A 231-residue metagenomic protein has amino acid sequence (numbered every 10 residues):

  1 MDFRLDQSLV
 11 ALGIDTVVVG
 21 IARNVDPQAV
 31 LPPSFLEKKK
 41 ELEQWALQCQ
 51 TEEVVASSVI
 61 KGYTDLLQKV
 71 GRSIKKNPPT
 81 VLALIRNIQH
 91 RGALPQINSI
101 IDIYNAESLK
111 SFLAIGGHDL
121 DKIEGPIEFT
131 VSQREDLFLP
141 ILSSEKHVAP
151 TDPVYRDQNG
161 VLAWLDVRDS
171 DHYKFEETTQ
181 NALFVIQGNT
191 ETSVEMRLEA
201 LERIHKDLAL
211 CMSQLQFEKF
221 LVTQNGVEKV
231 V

Functional and structural regions predicted by a protein language model:
M1-V231: Charge-biased, low-complexity intrinsically disordered regions
